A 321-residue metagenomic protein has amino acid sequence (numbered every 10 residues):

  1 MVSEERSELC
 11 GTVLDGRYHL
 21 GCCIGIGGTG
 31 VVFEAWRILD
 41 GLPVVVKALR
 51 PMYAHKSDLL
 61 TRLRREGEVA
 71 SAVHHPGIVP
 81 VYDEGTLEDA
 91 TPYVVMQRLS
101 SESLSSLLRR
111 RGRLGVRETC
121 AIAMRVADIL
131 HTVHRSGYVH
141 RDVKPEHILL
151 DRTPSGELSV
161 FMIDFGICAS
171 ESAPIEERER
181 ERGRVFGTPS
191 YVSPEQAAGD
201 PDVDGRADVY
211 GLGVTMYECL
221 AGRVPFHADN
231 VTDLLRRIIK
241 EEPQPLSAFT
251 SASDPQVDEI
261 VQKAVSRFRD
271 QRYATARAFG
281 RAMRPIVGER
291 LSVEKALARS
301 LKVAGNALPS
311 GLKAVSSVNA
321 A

Functional and structural regions predicted by a protein language model:
W36-P43: Conserved N-lobe loop of protein kinases adjacent to the ATP-binding glycine-rich P-loop
R50-A72: AlphaC helix of the eukaryotic protein kinase fold
S57, R152-D202: Activation segment of protein kinases
D83-G85: A short, aromatic-enriched beta-strand patch in the conserved N-lobe beta-sheet of the protein kinase catalytic domain
D89-S103, L107: Conserved short submotifs of the Hanks-type protein kinase catalytic core that shape the nucleotide-binding pocket
I122-A123: Activation segment signature within eukaryotic-like protein kinase domains
A127-Y138: Protein kinase catalytic-loop region centered on the HRD/HxD motif
T188-R299, G305: C-terminal lobe helix-coil module of Hanks-type protein kinase domains
